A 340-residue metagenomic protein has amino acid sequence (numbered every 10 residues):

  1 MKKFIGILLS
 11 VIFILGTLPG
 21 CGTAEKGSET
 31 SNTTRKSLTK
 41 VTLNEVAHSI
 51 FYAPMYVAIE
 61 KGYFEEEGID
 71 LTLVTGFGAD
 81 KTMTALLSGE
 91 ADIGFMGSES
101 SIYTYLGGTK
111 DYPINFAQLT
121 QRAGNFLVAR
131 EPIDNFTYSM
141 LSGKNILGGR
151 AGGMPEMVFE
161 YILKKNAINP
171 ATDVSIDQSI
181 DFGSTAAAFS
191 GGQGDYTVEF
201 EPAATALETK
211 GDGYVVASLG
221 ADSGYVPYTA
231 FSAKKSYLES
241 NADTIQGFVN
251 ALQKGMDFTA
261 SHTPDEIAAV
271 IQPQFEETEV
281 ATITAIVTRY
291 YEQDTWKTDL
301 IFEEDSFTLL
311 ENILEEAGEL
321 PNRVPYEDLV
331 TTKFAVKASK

Functional and structural regions predicted by a protein language model:
M1-K40, K337-K340: Short, low-complexity disordered leader/linker segments with a strong preference for bacterial N-terminal type II
G27-A171, S175-S179, D195-P202, D212 (+2 more regions): Short, glycine-/small- and polar/acidic-enriched structural segments that line small-molecule recognition paths
S49, G76-D80, F95, G153-M154 (+5 more regions): Soluble non-cytosolic domains of exported or imported proteins
A91-F95, Q293-E304, F334-K340: Short amphipathic alpha-helical segments at helix boundaries and their inter-helical linkers
S100, D181-Q274: Pocket-lining segment of extracytoplasmic ligand-binding domains
E239-P321: Secondary-structure end/capping motifs
T308-K340: Conserved C-terminal helix/tail region of periplasmic/extracytoplasmic solute-binding proteins
